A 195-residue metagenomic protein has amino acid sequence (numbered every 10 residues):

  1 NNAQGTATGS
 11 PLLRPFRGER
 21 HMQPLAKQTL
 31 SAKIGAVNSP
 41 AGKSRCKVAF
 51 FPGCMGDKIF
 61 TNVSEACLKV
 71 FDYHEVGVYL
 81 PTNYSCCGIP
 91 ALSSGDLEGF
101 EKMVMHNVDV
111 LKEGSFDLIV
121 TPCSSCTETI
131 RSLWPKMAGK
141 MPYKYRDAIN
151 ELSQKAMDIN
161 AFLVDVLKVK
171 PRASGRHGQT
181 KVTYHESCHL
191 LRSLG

Functional and structural regions predicted by a protein language model:
N1-G195: Iron-sulfur cluster-binding electron-transfer modules in prokaryotic oxidoreductases
